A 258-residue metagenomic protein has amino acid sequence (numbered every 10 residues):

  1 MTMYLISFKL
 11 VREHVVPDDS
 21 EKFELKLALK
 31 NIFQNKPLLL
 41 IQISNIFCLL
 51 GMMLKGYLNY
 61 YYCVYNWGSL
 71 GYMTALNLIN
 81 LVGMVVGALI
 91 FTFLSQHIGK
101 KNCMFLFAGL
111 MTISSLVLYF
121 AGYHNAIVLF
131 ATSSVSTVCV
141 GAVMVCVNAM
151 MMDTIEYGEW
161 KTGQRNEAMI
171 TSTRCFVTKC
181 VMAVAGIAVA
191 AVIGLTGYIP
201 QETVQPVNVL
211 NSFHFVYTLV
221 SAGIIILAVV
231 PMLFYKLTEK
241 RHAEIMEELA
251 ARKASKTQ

Functional and structural regions predicted by a protein language model:
M1-Q258: Membrane-embedded alpha-helical bundles of multi-pass transporters/translocases, especially carrier/permease families
